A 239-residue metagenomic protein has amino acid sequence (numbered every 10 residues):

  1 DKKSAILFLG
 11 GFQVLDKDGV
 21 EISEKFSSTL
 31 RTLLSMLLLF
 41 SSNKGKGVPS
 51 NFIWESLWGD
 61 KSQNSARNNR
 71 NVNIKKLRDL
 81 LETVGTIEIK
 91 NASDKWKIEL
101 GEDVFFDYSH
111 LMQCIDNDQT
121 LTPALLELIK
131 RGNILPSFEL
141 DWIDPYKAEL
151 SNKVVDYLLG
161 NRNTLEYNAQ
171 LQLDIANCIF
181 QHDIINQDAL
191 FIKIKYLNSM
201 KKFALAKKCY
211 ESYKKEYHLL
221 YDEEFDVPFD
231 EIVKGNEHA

Functional and structural regions predicted by a protein language model:
D1-T29, E88-I89, D94-K95, S212: Short boundary/linker motifs that mark transitions into or out of structured domains
K2, V72-E102, Y217-F229: DNA-binding patch around the recognition helix
A5, E82-I89, E127-S137: Proline-centered turn/helix-capping motifs that create local helix->coil transitions or kinks
F8, G47, N71, F105: Short aromatic/basic micro-patch
G11, F26-M36, Q63-T83: DNA-recognition element of transcription regulators
E21-L57, L77: Short amphipathic alpha-helical recognition elements used for nucleic-acid or partner binding across transcription
L39-S42, S62-S65, W96-A239: Intrinsically disordered, charged and Pro/Gly-enriched terminal/linker segments that flank large helical-solenoid
